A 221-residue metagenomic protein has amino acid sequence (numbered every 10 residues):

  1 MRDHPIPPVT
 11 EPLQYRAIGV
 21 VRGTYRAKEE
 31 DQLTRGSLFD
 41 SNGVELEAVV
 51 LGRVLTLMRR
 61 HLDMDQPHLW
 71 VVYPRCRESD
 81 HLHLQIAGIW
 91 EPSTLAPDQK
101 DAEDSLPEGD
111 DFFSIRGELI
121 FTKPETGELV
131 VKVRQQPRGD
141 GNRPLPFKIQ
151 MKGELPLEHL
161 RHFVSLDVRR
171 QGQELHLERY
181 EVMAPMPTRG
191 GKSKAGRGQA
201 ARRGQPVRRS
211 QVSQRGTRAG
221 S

Functional and structural regions predicted by a protein language model:
R2-H4, G190-G216, G220: Phosphorylation-prone, low-complexity intrinsically disordered regions
D3-Q32, D104-G127: Structural detector for short beta-strands of small beta-barrel domains
G19-G23, D65-P74, G117-L119, R161-R169: OB-fold and OB-like beta-barrel modules that bind single-stranded nucleic acids
S37-T94: Acidic (E/D-rich), amphipathic helical modules within compact regulatory domains
S41-H61, R134-E158: Beta-strand/loop nucleic-acid-binding surfaces
V71-Q135, G139-L145: Surface-exposed beta-loop interaction hotspot
Y73-D101, R169-G204: OB-fold/S1-family single-stranded nucleic acid-binding modules
Q150-K152, L157-S165, R169-G172: Extended serine/threonine-enriched, polar tracts that run as long, contiguous segments within proteins
